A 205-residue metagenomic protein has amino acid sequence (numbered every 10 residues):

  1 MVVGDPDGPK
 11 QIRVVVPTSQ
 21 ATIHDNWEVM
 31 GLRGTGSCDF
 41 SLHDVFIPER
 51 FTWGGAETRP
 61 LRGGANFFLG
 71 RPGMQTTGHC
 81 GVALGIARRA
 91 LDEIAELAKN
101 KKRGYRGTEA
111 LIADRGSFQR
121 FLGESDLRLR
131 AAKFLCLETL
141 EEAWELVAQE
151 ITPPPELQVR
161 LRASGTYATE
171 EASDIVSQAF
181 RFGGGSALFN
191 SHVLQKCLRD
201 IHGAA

Functional and structural regions predicted by a protein language model:
M1-I23: A short core secondary-structure module
D25-E28: Short beta-alpha junctions and helix-cap segments that line functional grooves
M30-L129: Glycine-rich beta->alpha junctions and the first turn(s) of the following alpha-helix
C80, L122-S125, L157, L161 (+1 more regions): Hydrophobic packing residues in well-ordered alpha-helices of helical domains and bundles
I86, E93, E124, R128-A131 (+4 more regions): Charged, amphipathic alpha-helical oligomerization/scaffolding segments
D92, E96-K99, F134-L137, E141-W144 (+2 more regions): Charged/polar positions within long, soluble alpha-helices
R130-S164, F180-L188: C-terminal helix-coil-helix/basic helical segment that borders enzyme active sites and/or dimer interfaces and provides
G183-A205: Glycine-rich phosphate/cofactor-binding loops in nucleotide/flavin-utilizing enzymes
